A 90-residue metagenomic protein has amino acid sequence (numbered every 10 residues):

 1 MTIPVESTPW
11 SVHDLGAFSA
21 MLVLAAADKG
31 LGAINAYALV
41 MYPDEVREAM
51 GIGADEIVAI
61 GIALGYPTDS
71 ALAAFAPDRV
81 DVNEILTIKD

Functional and structural regions predicted by a protein language model:
M1-T2, I62: Active-site-flanking beta-strand signature of metal-NTP-handling nucleotidyl enzymes and homologous cyclase-like
T2-S7, L86-D90: Helix-biased detector of long, well-ordered alpha-helical tracts
P4-A49: Small-aliphatic-rich amphipathic alpha-helix that forms the alpha element of a beta-alpha
G51-A54: Short, hinge-like loop/turn segments at secondary-structure boundaries
V58-D90: C-terminal helix-cap and adjacent tail motif
